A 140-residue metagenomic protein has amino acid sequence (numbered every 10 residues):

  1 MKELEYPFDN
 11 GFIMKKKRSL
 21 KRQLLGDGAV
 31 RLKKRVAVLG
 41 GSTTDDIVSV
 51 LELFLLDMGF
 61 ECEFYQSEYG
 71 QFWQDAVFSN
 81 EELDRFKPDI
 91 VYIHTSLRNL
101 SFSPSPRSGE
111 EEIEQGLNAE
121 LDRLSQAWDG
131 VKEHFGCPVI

Functional and structural regions predicted by a protein language model:
M1-V38, T44-E61: N-terminal secretory targeting modules
R18-S19, Q71-W73: Mixed-charge, polar/low-complexity N-terminal
L25-K33, V50, M58-S67, W73-I140: Alpha-helical cap/lid subdomain in secreted, periplasmic, or secretory-pathway luminal O-acyl-processing enzymes
L39-T43, H94-L97: Structural motif
